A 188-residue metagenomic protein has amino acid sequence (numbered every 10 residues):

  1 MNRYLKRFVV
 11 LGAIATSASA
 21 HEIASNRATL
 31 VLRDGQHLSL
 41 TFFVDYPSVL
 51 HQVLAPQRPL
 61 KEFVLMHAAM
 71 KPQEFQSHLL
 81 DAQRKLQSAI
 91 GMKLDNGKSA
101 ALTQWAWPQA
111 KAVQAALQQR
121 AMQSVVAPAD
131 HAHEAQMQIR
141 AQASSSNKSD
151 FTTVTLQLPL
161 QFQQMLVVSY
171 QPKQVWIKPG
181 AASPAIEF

Functional and structural regions predicted by a protein language model:
N2-L11: Sec-dependent signal peptide recognition, specifically the positively charged N-region followed immediately by
L11-G12, N26: Intrinsically disordered, low-complexity segments enriched in polar/charged small residues
A15-S17: N-terminal signal peptide c-region/cleavage motif recognized by signal peptidases
H21-F188: N-terminal soluble domains immediately following signal/targeting peptides that reside in extracytoplasmic
